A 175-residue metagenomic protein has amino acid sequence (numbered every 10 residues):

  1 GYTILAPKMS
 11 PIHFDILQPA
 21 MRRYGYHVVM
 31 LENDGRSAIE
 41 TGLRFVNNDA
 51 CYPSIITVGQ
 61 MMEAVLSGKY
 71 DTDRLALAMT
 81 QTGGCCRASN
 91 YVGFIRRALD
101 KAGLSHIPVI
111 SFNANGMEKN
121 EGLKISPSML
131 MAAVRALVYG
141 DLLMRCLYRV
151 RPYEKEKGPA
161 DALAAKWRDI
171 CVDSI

Functional and structural regions predicted by a protein language model:
G1-I175: An N-terminal assembly and electron-transfer interface module characteristic of large anaerobic redox and radical
